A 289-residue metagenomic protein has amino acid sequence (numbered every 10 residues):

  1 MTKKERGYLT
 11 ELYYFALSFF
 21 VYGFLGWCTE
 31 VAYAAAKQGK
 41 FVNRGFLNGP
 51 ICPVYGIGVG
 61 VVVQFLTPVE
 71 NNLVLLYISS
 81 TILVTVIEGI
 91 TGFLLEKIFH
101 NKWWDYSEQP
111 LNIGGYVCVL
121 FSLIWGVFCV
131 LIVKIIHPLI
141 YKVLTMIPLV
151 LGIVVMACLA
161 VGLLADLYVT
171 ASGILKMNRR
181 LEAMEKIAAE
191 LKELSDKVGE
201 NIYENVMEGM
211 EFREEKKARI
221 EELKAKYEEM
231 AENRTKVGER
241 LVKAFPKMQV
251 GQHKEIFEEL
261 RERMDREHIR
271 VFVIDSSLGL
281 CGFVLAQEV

Functional and structural regions predicted by a protein language model:
T2-G279, F283-V289: Aromatic-rich, lipid-facing transmembrane alpha helices and their immediate juxtamembrane interface loops in integral
